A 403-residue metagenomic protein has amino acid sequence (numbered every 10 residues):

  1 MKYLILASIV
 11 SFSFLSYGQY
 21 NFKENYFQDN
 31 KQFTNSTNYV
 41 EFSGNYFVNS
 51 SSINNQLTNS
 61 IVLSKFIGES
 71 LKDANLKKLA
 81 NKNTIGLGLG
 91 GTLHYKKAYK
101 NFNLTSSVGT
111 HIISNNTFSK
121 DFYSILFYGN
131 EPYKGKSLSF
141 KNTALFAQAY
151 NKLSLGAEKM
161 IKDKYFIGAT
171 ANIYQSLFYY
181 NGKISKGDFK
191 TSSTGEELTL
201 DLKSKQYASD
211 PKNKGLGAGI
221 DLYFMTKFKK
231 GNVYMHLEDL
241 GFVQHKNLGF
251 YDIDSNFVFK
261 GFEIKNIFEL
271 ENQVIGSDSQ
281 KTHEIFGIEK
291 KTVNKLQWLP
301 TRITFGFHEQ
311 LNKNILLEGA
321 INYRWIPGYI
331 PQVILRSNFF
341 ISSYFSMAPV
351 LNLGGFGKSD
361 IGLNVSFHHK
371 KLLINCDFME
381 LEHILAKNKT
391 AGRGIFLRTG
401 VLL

Functional and structural regions predicted by a protein language model:
Y20-D210, G249-S277, I374-F378, A386 (+1 more regions): A subset of solvent-exposed loop/turn segments in beta-rich extracellular surface proteins, enriched in glycine
K31, L87-Y99, S106, L153-K159 (+8 more regions): Residues on the lipid-exposed face of transmembrane beta-strands in outer-membrane beta-barrel proteins
T37-S43, N103-S107, F166-T170, Y223 (+7 more regions): Residue-level detector of the transmembrane beta-barrel scaffold of outer-membrane proteins
G44-S50, V108-S114, I173-L177, G219 (+7 more regions): Transmembrane beta-strands of outer-membrane beta-barrel pores
N75-K78, Y174, S209-D210, N314-W325 (+3 more regions): Transmembrane beta-strand segments that form the barrel wall of outer-membrane beta-barrel proteins
N83-G91, A147-L153, K214-I220, L299-I303 (+4 more regions): Residues that define the transmembrane beta-barrel architecture of outer-membrane proteins
A147, L296-T301, Q310, A320-I334 (+3 more regions): Solvent-exposed loop/turn segments connecting transmembrane beta-strands in outer-membrane beta-barrel proteins
D221-M225, Y234-H236, Q273-S342: Detector for outer-membrane/organellar transmembrane beta-barrel domains, recognizing the amphipathic beta-strand
